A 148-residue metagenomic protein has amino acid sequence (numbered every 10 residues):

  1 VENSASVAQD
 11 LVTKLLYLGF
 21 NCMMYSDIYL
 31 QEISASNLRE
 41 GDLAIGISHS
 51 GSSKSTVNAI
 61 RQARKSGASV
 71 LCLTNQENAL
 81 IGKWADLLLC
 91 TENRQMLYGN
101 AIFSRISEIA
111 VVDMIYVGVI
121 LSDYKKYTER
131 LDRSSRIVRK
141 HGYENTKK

Functional and structural regions predicted by a protein language model:
V1-A110, M114-Y124: Glycine-rich phosphate-binding loops that contact phosphosugars or nucleotide phosphates
K125-K148: A short, charged, Gly/Pro-tolerant segment at domain boundaries
